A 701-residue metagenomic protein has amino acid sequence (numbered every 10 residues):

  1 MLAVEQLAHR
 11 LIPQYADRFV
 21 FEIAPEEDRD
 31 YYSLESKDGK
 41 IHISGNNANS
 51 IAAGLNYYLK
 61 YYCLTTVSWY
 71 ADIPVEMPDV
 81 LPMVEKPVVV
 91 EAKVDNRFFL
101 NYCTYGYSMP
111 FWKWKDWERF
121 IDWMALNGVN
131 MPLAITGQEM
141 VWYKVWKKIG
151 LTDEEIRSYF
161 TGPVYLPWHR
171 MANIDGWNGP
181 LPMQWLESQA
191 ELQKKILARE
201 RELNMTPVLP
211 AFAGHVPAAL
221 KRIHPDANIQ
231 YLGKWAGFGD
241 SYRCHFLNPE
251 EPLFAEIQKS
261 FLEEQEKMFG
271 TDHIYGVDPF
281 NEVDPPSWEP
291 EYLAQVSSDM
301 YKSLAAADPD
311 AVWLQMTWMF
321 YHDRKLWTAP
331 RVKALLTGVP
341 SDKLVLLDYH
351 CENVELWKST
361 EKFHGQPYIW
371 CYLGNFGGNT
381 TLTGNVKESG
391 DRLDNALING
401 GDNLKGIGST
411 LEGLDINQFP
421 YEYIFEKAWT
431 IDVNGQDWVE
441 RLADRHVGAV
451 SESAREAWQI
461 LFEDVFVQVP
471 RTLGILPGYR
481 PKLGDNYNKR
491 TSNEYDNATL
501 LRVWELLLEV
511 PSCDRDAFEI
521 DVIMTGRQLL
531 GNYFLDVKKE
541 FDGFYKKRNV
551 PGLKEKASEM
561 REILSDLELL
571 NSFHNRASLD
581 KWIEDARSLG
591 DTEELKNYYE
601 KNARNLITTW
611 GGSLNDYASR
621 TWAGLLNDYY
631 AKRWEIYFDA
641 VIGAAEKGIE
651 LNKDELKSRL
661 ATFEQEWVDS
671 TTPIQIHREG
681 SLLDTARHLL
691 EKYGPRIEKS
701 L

Functional and structural regions predicted by a protein language model:
M1-V94: Contiguous, structured surface segment used for ligand recognition
A3-V4, I51-L55, D116-F120, L192 (+5 more regions): Stable alpha-helical elements in mature extracytoplasmic
A16, T65-T66, D72-L81, L100-T104 (+8 more regions): Catalytic-core regions of glycoside hydrolase
K40-G45, G106-P110, M183, W288: Second-shell loop/turn segments in exported
V94-K113, M124: Active-site-adjacent substrate/metal-binding segments within catalytic domains of carbohydrate-active enzymes
P470, G474, G478-L483: Long, charge-rich alpha-helical interaction segments
R490-P511, I523-K546: C-terminal substrate/ligand-recognition segments
V537, D542, L553-L701: C-terminal amphipathic alpha-helical interaction region
